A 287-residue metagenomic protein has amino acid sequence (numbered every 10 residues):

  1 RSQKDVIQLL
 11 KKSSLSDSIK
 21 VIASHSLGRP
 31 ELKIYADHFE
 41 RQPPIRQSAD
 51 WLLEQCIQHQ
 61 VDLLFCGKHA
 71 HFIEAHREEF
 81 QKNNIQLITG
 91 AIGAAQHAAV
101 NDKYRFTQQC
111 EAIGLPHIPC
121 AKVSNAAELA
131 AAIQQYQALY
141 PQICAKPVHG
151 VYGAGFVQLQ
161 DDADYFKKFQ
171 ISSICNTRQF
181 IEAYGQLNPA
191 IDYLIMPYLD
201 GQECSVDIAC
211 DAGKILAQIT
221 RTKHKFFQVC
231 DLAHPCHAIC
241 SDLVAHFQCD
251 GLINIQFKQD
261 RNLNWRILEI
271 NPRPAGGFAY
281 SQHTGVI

Functional and structural regions predicted by a protein language model:
R1-G93: ATP-binding N-terminal substructure of ATP-dependent carboxylate-amine bond-forming enzymes
Q60, N84, G114, Y140-P141 (+1 more regions): Residue-level detector of structured alpha->beta connecting loops
H97-D192, A212: Active-site nucleotide/adenylate-binding loops and adjacent lid/helix of ATP-dependent enzymes
G153, T222-V229, N271-T284: Glycine-rich phosphate/pyrophosphate-binding beta-alpha loops
F169-L243, F247, K258-R266: Phosphate-binding site of ATP-dependent enzymes
P235-R261, P272-I287: Active-site "cap" helix and flanking loop/linker of ATP-utilizing ligase/carboxylase catalytic domains
